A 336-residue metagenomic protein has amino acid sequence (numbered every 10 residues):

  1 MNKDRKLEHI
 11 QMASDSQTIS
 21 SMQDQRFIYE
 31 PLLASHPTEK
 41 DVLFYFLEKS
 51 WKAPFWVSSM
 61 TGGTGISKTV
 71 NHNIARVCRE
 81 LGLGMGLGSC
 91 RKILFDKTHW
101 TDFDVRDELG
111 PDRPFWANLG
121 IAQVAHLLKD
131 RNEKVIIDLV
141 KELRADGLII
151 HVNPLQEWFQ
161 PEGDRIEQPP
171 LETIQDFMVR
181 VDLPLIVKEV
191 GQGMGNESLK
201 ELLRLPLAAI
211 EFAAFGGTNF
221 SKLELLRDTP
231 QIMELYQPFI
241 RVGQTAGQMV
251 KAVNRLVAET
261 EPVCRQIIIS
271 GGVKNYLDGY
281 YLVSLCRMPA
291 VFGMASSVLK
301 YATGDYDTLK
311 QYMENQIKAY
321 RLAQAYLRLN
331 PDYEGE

Functional and structural regions predicted by a protein language model:
M1-T18, Y236-I268, K274-E336: Alpha/beta catalytic cores of nucleotide-metabolism and tRNA/nucleoside-modifying enzymes
M1-W51: An N-cap/entry alpha-helix motif that binds or orients negatively charged groups
E30-K92: N-terminal functional module of multi-domain proteins
F55-S58, L83-S89, R113-L119, D146 (+5 more regions): Hydrophobic faces of well-ordered beta-strands that scaffold small-molecule active sites in alpha/beta enzyme cores
S59-T61, K68, M85-Q168: Active-site beta->alpha loop and helix N-cap motifs at the rims of alpha/beta catalytic domains
W100-N118, I166-I186, Q231-V263, Q316-A319: Alpha-helix-loop-beta-strand connector modules within alpha/beta enzyme cores
A122-E133, V187-L203, G272-N275: Active-site glycine- and acidic-residue-rich loops that bind and position anionic ligands or nucleotide-like cofactors
R144-E172, S198-L199, L205-R255, S297: Glycine/Thr-rich beta-alpha phosphate-binding loop at enzyme active sites
